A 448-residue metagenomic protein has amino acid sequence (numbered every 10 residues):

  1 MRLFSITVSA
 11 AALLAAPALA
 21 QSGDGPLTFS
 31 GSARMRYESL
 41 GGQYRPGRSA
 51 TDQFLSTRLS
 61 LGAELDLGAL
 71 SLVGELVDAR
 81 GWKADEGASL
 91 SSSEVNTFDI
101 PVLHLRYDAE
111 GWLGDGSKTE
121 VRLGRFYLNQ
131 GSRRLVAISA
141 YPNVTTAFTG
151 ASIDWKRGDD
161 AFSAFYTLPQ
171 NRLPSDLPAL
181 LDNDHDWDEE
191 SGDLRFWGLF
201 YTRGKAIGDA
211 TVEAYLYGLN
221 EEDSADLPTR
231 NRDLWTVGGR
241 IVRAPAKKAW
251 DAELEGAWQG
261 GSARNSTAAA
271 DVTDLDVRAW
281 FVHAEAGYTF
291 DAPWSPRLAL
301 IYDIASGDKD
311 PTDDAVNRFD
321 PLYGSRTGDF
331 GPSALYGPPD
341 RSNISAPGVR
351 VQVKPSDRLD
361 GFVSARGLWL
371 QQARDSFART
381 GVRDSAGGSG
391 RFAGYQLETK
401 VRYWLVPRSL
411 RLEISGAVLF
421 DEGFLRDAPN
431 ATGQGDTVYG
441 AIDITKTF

Functional and structural regions predicted by a protein language model:
A20-F29, E64-L70, A109-T119, D159-A161 (+5 more regions): Short loop/turn motifs that connect adjacent beta-strands in outer-membrane beta-barrel proteins
G31-A33, G74, V121-L123, I153 (+8 more regions): Membrane-embedded beta-strand positions of outer-membrane beta-barrel proteins
M35-G41, L67-A69, L76-W82, R125-N129 (+10 more regions): Transmembrane beta-strands of outer-membrane beta-barrel pores
Q43-T57, L67-V121, Q130-I138, D182-D186 (+7 more regions): Surface-exposed loop and membrane-interface regions of Gram-negative outer-membrane beta-barrel proteins
T51-T57, N96-P101, T145-T149, K156 (+6 more regions): Residues that define the transmembrane beta-barrel architecture of outer-membrane proteins
L70-E75, T119-R125, R232-E285, L405 (+2 more regions): Surface-exposed extracellular loop regions of Gram-negative outer-membrane beta-barrel proteins
Q259-K354, D360-F362, W369-A386: Extracellular/periplasmic loop regions
T399, L405, G435-F448: Outer-membrane beta-barrel "beta-signal"
